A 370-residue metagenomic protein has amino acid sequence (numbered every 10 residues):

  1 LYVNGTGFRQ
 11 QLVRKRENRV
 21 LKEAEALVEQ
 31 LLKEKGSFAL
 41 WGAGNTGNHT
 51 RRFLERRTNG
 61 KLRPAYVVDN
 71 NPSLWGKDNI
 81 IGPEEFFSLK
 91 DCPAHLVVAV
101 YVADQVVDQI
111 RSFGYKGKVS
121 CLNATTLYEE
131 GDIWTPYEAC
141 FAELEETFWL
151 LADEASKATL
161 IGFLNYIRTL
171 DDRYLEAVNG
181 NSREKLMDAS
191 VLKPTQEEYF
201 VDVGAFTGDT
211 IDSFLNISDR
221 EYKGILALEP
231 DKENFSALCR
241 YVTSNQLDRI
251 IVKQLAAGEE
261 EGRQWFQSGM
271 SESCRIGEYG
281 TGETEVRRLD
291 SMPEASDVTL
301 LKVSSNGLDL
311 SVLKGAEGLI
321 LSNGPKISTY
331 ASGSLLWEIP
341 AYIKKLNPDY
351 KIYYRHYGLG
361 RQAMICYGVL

Functional and structural regions predicted by a protein language model:
L1-W41, N45-P64, N70-L370: Phosphate/nucleotide-binding beta-alpha loop and adjacent structural elements of enzyme active sites
